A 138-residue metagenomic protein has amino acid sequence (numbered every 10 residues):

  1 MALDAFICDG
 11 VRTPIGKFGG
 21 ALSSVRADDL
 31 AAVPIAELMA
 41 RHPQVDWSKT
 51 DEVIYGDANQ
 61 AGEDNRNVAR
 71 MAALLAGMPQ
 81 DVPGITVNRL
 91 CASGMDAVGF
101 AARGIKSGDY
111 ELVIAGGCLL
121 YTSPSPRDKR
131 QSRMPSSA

Functional and structural regions predicted by a protein language model:
M1-A72, A76: Conserved active-site "lid/cap" helical segment
T13, T86, T122: Ser/Thr-centric signal marking residues that sit in or immediately flank functional binding/regulatory motifs
V25, D57-E111: Conserved catalytic cysteine-centered active-site region of acyl-thioester-dependent Claisen-condensing enzymes
G108, L112, G117-L120: Gly/Pro-rich active-site capping loops and adjacent beta-alpha segments that organize cofactor/substrate pockets
Y121-D128: Conserved small/polar residues in nucleotide/adenosyl-binding loops
S132-A138: Hydrophobic alpha-helical segments, chiefly the membrane-spanning helices and signal/signal-anchor peptides
